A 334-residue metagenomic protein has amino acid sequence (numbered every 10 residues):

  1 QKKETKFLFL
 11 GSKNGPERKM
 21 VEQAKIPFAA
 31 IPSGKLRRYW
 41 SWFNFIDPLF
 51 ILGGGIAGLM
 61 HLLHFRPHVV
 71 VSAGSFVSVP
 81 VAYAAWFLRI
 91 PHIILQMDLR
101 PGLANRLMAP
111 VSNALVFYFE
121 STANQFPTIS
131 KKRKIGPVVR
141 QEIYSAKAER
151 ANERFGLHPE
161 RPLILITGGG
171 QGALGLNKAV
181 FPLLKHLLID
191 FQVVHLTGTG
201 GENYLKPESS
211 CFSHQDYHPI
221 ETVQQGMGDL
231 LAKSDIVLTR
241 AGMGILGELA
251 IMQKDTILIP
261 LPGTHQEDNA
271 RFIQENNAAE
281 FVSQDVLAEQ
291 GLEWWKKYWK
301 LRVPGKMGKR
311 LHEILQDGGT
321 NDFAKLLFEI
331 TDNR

Functional and structural regions predicted by a protein language model:
K3-F50, I135-G136, S283-V286: Conserved nucleotide-sugar phosphate-binding/catalytic loop shared by glycosyltransferases and other
G15-K19, G58, P67-L88: An aromatic- and histidine-rich active-site surface loop
P16, P27, W86-E149: Active-site-proximal region of nucleotide-activated glycan assembly enzymes, centered on histidine/acidic-rich loops
M20-A24, A148-E153, L157-I236, L246 (+3 more regions): Donor-nucleotide binding loops and adjacent catalytic segments primarily of GT-B fold Leloir glycosyltransferases
W40-V69: An amphipathic, basic-hydrophobic alpha-helix
S72-A73, M227-D268: A donor-sugar binding/catalytic signature common to diverse glycosyltransferases and related nucleotide-sugar
K297, Q316-R334: C-terminal alpha-helical cap of glycosyltransferases
V303-D317: A short, well-ordered alpha-helix in the C-terminal region of glycosyltransferases
